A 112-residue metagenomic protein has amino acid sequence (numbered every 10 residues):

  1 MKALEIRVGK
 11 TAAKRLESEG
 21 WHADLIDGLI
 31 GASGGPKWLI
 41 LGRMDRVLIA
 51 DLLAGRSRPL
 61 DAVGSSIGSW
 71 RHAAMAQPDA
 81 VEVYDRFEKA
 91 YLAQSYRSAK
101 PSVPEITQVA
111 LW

Functional and structural regions predicted by a protein language model:
M1-L60: Helix-rich "cap/lid" substructures immediately adjacent to catalytic or cofactor-binding pockets
W38-W112: Patatin-like phospholipase
